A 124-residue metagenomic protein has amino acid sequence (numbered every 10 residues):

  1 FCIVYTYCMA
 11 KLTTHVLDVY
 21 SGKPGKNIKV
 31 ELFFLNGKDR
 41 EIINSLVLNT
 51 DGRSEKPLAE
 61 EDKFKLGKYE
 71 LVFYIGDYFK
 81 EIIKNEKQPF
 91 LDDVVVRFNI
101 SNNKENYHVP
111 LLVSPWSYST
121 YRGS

Functional and structural regions predicted by a protein language model:
F1-C8: Short, Lys/Arg-enriched N-terminal segments with co-localized hydrophobic residues within the first ~10-30 amino acids
M9-R97, H108-P110: Beta-strand-dominated extracellular/periplasmic modules and repeats in secreted or surface-exposed proteins
N99-S101: Short beta-strand edge segments in extracellular beta-sheet folds
N103-S124: Compositionally biased low-complexity segments at domain edges in trafficked proteins and select soluble regulators
